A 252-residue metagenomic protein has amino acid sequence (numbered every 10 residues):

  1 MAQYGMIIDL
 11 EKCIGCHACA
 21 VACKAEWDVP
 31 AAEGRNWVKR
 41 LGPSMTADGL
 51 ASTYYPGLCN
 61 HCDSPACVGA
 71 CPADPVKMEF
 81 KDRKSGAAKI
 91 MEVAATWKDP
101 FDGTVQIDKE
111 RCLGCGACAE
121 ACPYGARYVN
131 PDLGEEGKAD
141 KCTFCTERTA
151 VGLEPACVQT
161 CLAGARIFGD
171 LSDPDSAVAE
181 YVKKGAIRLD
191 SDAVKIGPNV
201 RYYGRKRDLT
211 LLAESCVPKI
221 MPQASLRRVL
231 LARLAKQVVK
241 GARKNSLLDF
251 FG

Functional and structural regions predicted by a protein language model:
M1-G252: Non-ligating segments of multi-cofactor redox enzymes
